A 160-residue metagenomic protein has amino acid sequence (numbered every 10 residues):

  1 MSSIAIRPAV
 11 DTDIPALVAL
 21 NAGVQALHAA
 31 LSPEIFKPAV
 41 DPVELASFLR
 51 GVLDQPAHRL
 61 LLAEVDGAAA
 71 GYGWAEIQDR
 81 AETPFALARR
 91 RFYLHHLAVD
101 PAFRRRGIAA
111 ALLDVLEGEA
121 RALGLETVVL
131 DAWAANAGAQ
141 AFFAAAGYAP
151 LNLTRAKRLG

Functional and structural regions predicted by a protein language model:
M1-P15: Conserved N-terminal entry element of GNAT/NAT acetyltransferase domains
Q25-F48: Conserved GNAT-fold acetyl-CoA-binding loop/helix
S47-L62, Y93, A149: A short helix-loop-beta-strand connector motif used in the catalytic cores of GNAT acetyltransferases and, in some
L62, A68-I77, Y93, A98: Conserved beta-strand in the GNAT
F85-P101, A156: Conserved acetyl-CoA binding element of GNAT-fold acetyltransferases
H96-V99, R105-G118, A122, A141 (+1 more regions): Conserved acetyl-CoA-binding loop-helix of GNAT-fold acetyltransferases
A120-D131: Conserved GNAT acetyl-CoA-binding A-motif
V129-A139, A156-L159: Conserved beta-strand-loop-alpha-helix junction that forms the acyl-donor binding cleft
